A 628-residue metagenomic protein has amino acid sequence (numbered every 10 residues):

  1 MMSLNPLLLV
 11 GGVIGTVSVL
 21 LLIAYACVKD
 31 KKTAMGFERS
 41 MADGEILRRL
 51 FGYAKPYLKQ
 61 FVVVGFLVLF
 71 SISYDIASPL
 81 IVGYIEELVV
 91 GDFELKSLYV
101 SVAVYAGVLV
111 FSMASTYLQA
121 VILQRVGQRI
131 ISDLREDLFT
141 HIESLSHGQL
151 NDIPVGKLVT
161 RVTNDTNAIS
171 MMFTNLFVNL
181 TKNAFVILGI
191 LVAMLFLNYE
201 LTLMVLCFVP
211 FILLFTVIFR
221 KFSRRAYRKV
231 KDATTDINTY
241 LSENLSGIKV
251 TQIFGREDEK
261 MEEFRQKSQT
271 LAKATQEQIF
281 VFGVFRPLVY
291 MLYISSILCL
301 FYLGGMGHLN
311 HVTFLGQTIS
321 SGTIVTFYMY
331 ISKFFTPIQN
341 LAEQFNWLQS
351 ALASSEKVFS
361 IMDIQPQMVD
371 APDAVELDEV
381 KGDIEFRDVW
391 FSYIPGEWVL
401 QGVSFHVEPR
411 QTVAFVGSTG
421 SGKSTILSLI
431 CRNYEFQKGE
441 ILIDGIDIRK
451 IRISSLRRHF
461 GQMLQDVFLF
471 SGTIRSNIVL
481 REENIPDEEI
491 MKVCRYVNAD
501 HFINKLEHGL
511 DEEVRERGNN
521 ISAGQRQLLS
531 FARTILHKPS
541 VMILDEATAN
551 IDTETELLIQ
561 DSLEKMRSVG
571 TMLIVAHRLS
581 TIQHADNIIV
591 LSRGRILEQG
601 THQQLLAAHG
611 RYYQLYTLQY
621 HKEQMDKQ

Functional and structural regions predicted by a protein language model:
M1-S40, F61-S115, I122, F196-E200 (+2 more regions): Transmembrane helix-loop-helix hairpins at lipid-water interfaces of multipass membrane proteins, especially the type-1
M2-S3, F66, Y74-S78, Y84 (+6 more regions): Hydrophobic alpha-helical transmembrane segments of ABC transporter permease domains
A26-D43, F66-L67, Y74-E87, V108-V155 (+12 more regions): Juxtamembrane helix-loop junctions of ABC transporter transmembrane domains
D43-Y57, L158: A short amphipathic helical element positioned immediately N-terminal to and/or at the very start of a transmembrane
K55-K59, H147-G148, N164-F173, F177 (+6 more regions): An intracellular "coupling" helix at the cytosolic face of ABC transporter transmembrane type-1 domains
D92-E94, V100, A193-C207, E277-E356 (+1 more regions): Helix-loop-helix
F93, Q128, E136-T160, N164-T166 (+5 more regions): Short intracellular "coupling" helices and adjacent cytoplasmic loop segments at the cytosolic face of multi-pass
D363, D370-A371, L377-Q628: ABC-type nucleotide-binding domain
